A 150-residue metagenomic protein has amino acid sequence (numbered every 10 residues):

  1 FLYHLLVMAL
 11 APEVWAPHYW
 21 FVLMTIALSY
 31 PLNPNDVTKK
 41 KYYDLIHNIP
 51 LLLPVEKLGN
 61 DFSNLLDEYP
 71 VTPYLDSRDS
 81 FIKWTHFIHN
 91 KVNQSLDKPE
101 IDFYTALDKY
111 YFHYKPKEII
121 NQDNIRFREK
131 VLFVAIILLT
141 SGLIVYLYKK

Functional and structural regions predicted by a protein language model:
H4-K150: Terminal, compositionally biased segments used for targeting/anchoring and flexible tails
